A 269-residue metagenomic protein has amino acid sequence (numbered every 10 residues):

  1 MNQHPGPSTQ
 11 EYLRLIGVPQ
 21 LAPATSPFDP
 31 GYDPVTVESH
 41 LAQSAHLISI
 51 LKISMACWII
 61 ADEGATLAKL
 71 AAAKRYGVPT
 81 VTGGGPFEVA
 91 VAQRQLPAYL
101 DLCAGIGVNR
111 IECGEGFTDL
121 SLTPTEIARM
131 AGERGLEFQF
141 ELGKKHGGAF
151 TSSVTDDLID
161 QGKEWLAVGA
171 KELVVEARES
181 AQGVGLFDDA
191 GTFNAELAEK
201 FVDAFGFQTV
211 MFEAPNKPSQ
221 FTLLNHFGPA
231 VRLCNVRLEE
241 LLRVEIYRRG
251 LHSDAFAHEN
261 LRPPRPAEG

Functional and structural regions predicted by a protein language model:
M1-L70: Conserved N-terminal beta1-alpha1 strand-loop-helix module at the mouth
H4-E11, L197-G269: C-terminal alpha-helical cap/extension of soluble enzyme domains
E11-R14, V35, W58-A72, V89-A98 (+5 more regions): Active-site-adjacent beta->alpha loops and helix N-cap segments on the catalytic face of soluble alpha/beta enzymes
L21-P27, I50-K52, G77-V81, N109-E112 (+4 more regions): Structural preference for beta-strand elements that scaffold enzyme active sites
L21-T36, S54-I59, V81-Q95, G114 (+1 more regions): Active-site mouth loops of central-metabolism enzymes
F28-D29, K52-I60, E88-A90, L100 (+3 more regions): Catalytic beta/alpha-barrel core
M55, I106, R110-G116, G162 (+2 more regions): Glycine-rich phosphate-binding active-site loops on the catalytic face of alpha/beta enzymes
Q95-L100, S153-L166, N216-P229: Catalytic cores of alpha/beta
